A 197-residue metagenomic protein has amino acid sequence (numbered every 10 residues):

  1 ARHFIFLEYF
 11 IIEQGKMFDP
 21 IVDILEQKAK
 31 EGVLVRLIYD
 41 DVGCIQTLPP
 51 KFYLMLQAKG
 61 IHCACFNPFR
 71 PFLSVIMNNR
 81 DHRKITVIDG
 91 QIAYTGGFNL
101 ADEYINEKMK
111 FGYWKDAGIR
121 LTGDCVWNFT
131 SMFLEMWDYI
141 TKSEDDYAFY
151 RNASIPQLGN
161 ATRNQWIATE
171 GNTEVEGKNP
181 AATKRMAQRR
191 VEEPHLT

Functional and structural regions predicted by a protein language model:
A1-T197: Charged, low-complexity intrinsically disordered terminal segments
